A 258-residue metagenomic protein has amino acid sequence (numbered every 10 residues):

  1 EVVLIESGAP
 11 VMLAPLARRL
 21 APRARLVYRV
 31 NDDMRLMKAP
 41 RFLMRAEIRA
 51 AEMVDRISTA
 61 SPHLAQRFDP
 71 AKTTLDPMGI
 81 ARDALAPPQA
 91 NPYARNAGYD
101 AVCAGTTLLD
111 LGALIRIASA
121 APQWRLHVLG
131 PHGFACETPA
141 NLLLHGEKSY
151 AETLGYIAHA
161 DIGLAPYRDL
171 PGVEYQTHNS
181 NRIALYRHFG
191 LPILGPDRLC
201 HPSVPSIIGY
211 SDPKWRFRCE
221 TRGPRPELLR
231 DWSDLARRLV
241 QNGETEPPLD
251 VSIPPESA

Functional and structural regions predicted by a protein language model:
E1, L16-R19, Y28, D33-I57: Membrane-proximal helix-turn-helix segments that form the acceptor-binding/catalytic region of lipid-linked
E1-P10: Short N-terminal targeting/anchoring amphipathic segment
G8, R29-D33, P77-M78: Histidine-centered beta-alpha loop that forms part of the nucleotide-sugar donor binding/catalytic region in diverse
L16-L20, A65-A71, G133-L142, L199-P205: Short loop/helix-cap segments at secondary-structure boundaries that form the rim of catalytic
E52-Y93: Donor nucleotide-sugar binding/catalytic pocket of nucleotide-sugar-dependent glycosyltransferases
A81-A158, R182-I183, S206-D212: Conserved catalytic-core segment of nucleotide-activated headgroup transferases in glycan assembly
A151, G163-H188, L194-P205: Nucleotide-sugar-dependent
S211-A258: A charged, aromatic-enriched C-terminal amphipathic alpha-helix characteristic of glycosyltransferases across folds
